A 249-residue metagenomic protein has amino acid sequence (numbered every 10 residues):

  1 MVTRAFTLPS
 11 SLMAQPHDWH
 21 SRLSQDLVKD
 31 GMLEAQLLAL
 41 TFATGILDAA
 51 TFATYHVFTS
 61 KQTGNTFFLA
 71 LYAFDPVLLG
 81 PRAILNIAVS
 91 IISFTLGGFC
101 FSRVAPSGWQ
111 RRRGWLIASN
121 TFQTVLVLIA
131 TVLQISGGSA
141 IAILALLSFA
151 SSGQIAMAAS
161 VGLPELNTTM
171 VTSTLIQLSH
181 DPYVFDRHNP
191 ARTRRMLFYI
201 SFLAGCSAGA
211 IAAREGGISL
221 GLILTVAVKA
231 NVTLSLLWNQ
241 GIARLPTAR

Functional and structural regions predicted by a protein language model:
R4-M170, D186-R249: Alpha-helical transmembrane segments and their membrane-interface boundaries that form or gate the permeation pathway
T174-F185: Membrane-helix boundary/interface segments in integral membrane proteins
